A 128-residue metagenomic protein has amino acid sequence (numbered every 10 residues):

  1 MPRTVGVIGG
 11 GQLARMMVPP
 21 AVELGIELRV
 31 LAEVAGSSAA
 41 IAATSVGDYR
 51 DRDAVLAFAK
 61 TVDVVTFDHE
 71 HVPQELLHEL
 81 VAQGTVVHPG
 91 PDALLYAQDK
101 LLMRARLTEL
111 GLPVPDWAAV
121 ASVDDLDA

Functional and structural regions predicted by a protein language model:
M1-A105, D124: ATP-binding N-terminal substructure of ATP-dependent carboxylate-amine bond-forming enzymes
R106-A128: Rossmann-like NAD(P)H-binding beta-loop-alpha module
